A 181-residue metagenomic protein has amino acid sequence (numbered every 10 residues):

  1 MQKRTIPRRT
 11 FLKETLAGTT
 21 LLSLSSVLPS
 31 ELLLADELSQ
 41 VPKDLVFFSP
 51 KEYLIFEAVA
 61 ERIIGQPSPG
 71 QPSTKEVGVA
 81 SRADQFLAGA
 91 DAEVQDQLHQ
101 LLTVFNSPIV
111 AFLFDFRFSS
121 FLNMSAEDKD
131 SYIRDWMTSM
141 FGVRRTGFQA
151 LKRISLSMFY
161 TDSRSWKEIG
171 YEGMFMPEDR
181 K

Functional and structural regions predicted by a protein language model:
M1-L22: N-terminal secretory signal peptides and thylakoid transit peptides that target proteins across membranes
R4-T5, S26-E61, R180: C-terminal segment of N-terminal export signals and the immediately downstream linker at the start of the mature
G18-L22, Q66, M158: Generic hydrophobic alpha-helical segments
T20-L21, L28, T138: Residue-level marker of structural boundaries
S25-S26, S165: Short, polar/charged, Gly/Pro-enriched helix-capping and turn/loop motifs at alpha-helix termini and inter-helix linkers
L45-S49, S68-S73: Short, N-terminal intrinsically disordered low-complexity segments that are rich in Pro/Gly and polar/charged residues
I55-E61, G70-K181: Mature-region segments of soluble proteins
